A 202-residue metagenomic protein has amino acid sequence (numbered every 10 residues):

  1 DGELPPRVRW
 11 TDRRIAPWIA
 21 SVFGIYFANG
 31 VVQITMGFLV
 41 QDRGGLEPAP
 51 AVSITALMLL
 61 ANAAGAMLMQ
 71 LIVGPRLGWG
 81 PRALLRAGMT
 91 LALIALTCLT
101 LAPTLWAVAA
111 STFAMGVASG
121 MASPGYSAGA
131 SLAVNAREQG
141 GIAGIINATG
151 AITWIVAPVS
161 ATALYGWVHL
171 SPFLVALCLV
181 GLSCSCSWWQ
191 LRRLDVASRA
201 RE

Functional and structural regions predicted by a protein language model:
D1-S21, E202: Juxtamembrane intracellular "pre-TM" segments in multi-pass secondary transporters
D12-V32, F113-A114: Pair of pore-lining "gating" transmembrane helices in MFS-fold secondary transporters
I34-I54: Short amphipathic helix-loop junctions that connect adjacent transmembrane helices in Major Facilitator Superfamily/SLC
V52, V134-I146: Loop-to-transmembrane helix entry/capping segments in MFS-fold secondary transporters and related SLC/MFSD carriers
L68-P81, Y165: Helix-to-loop junctions at the C-terminal end of transmembrane segments in multipass secondary transporters
A83-C98: Structural signature of the two symmetry-related core transmembrane helices
M121-V134: Intracellular juxtamembrane helix-capping segments at the cytosolic ends of symmetry-related transmembrane helices
P172-W189: Symmetry-related core transmembrane helices of the 12-TM Major Facilitator Superfamily/SLC fold
